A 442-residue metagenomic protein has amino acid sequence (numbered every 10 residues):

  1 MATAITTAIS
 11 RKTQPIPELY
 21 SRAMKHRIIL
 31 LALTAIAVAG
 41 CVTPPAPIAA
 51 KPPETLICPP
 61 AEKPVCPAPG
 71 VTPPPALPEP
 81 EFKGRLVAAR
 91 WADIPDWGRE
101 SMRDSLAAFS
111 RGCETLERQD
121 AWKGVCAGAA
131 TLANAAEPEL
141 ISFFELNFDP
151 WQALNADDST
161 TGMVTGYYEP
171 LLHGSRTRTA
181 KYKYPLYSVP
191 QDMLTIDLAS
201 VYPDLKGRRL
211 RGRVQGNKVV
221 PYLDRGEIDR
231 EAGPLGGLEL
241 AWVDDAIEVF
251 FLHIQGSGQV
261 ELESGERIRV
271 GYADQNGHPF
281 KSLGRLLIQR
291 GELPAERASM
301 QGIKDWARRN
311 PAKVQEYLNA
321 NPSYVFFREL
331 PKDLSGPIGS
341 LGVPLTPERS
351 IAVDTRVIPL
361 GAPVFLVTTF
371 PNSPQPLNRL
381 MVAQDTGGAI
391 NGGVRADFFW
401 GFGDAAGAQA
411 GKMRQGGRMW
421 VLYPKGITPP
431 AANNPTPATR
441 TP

Functional and structural regions predicted by a protein language model:
M1-P15: Short alpha-helix boundary/capping segments
S21-I29: Bacterial N-terminal signal peptides that target proteins for export
I28-I36: Sec-dependent N-terminal signal peptides
T34-A35, K51, P59, Q119: Residue-level signal for mature regions of secreted extracellular proteins and peptides
V38-G40: C-terminal motif of bacterial Sec signal peptides marking the signal peptidase cleavage site
V42-P45, G98, D104, T115 (+1 more regions): C-terminal soluble interaction/assembly domains
A46-K83: Post-signal peptide N-terminal segment of mature Sec-exported envelope proteins
G84-P331, G339: Secretory/export targeting leaders with adjacent low-complexity proregions
